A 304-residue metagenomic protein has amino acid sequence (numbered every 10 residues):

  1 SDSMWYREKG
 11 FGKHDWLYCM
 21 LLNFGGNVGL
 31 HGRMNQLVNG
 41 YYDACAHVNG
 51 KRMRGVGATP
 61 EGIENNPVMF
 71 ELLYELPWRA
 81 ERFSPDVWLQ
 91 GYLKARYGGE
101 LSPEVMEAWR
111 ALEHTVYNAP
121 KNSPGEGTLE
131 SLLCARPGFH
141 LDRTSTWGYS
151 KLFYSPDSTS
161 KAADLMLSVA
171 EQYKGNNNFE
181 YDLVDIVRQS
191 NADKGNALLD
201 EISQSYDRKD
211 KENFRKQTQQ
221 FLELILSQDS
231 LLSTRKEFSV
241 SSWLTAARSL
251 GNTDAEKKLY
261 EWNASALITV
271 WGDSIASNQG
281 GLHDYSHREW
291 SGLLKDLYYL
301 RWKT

Functional and structural regions predicted by a protein language model:
S1-S102, M106-E113, N118, N122 (+6 more regions): Catalytic-core regions of glycoside hydrolase
Y149-K174, F179, V184-D207: C-terminal substrate/ligand-recognition segments
A170-L183, L231-A246: Short, solvent-exposed, charged loop/turn and helix-capping segments that join or cap alpha-helices on peripheral
R301-T304: Short, intrinsically disordered, charge-balanced linker/junction segments flanking boundaries in proteins
